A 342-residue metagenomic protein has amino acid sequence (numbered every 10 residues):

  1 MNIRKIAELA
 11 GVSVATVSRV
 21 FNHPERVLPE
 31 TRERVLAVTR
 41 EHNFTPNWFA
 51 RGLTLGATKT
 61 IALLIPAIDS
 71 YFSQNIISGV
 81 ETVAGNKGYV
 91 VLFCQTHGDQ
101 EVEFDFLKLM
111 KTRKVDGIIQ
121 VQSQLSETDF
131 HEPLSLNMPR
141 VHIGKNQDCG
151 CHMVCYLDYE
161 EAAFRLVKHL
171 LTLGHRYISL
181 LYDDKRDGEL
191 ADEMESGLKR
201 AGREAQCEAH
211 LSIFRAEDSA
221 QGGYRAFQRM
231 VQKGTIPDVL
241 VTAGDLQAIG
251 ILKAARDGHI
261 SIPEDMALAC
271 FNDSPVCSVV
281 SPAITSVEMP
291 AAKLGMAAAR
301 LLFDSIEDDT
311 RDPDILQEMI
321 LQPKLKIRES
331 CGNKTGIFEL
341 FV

Functional and structural regions predicted by a protein language model:
M1, N22, R26, E30 (+16 more regions): Residues at secondary-structure transition points
M1-K59, V342: N-terminal helix-turn-helix DNA-binding module of bacterial transcription factors
I3, V14, R32, P46 (+11 more regions): A general structural signal for well-ordered alpha-helical segments in protein cores
V14, R32, T58, I77 (+3 more regions): ATP/adenylate-binding site constellation spanning eukaryotic-like Ser/Thr protein kinases, ABC-transporter
V14-R19, L53-D69, H169, Y177-D184: Short beta-strand segments enriched in small/hydrophobic residues
E41, T82-K87, K111, S135-H142 (+1 more regions): Bacterial carbohydrate/catabolite-sensing allosteric modules
E41-N47, E101, V121-S123, L252: Short gly/ser/thr-rich secondary-structure transition/capping motifs
G56-K168, T172, V231-Q232: Alpha-helical recognition/docking segments in bacterial nutrient-uptake and carbohydrate-utilization systems
